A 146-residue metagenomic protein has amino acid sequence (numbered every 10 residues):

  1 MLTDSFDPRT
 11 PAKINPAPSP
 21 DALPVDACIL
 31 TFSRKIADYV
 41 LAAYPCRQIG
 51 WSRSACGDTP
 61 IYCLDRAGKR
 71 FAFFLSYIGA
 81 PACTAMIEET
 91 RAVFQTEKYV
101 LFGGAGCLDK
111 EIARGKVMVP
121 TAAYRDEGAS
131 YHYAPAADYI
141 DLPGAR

Functional and structural regions predicted by a protein language model:
M1-T84: N-terminal short beta-loop-beta anion/metal-coordinating cradle
R53-R146: Glycine-rich phosphate- or other oxyanion-binding loops that anchor nucleotides, phosphorylated ligands
